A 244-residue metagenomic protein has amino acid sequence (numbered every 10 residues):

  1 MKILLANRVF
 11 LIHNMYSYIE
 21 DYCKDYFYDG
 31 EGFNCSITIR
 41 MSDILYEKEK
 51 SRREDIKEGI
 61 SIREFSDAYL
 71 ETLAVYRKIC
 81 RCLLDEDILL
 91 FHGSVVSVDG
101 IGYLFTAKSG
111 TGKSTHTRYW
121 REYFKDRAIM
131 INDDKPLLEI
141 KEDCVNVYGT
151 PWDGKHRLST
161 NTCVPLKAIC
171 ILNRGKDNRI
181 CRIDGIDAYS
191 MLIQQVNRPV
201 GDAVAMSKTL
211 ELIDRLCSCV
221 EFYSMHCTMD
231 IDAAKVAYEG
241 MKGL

Functional and structural regions predicted by a protein language model:
M1-L70, K242-L244: Long, basic/Gly/Ser/Thr-rich N-terminal segments that mediate initial subcellular attachment or targeting
L4-V9, H13-K24, F65, G93-S94 (+3 more regions): Glycine-rich, often acidic-flanked micro-motifs that create phosphate/phosphodiester-binding or positioning elements
Y28, R81-D85, E122-K125: Short, intrinsically disordered, mixed-charge
G59, R81-L83, K176-D177: Short acidic/polar alpha-helix capping motifs at helix-coil junctions
D67-L90: N-terminal pre-Walker A segment at the start of P-loop NTPase domains
S109: Walker A/P-loop nucleotide-binding motif
K113: Conserved lysine of the Walker
H116-T117: Post-Walker A alpha-helix
